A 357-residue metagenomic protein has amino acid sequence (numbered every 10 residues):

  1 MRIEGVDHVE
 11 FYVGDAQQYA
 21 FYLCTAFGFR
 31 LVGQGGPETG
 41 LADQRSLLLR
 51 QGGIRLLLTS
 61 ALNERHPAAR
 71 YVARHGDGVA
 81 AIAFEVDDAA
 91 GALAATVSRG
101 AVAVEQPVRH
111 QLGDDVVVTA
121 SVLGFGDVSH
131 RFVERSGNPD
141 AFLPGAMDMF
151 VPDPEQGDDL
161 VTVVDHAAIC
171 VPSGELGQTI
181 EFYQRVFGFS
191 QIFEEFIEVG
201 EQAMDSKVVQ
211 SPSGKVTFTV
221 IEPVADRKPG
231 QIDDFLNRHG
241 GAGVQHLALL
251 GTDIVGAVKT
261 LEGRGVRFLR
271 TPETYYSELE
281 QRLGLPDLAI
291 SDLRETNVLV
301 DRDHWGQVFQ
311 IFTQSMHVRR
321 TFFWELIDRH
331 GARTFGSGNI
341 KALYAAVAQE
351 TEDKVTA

Functional and structural regions predicted by a protein language model:
M1-M149, H166, S173, Q310-F312: An N-terminus-focused feature that recognizes amino-terminal "leader" regions
M1-Q17, V79-I82, N138-I180, G240-L249 (+2 more regions): N-terminal beta-strand motif that seeds the catalytic metal site of vicinal oxygen chelate
E4, E10-R55, S98, P107-G113 (+6 more regions): Core segments of cupin and vicinal oxygen chelate
E4, V13, H246-A357: C-terminal functional regions that serve as terminal interaction/effector modules
T39-L41, R65-H66, G113, P139-D140 (+7 more regions): Flexible loop/turn segments at secondary-structure boundaries
L57-T59, V97, V117-S121, V128-F132 (+6 more regions): Intrinsic, low-complexity N-terminal interaction/targeting segments
H110, F125-D127, E134, F150 (+3 more regions): Contiguous mid-protein beta-loop-alpha structural module that forms a pocket-lining wall or clamp of enzyme active
V199-L269: Long, well-ordered mid-to-C-terminal structural blocks that present hydrophobic/aromatic surfaces
